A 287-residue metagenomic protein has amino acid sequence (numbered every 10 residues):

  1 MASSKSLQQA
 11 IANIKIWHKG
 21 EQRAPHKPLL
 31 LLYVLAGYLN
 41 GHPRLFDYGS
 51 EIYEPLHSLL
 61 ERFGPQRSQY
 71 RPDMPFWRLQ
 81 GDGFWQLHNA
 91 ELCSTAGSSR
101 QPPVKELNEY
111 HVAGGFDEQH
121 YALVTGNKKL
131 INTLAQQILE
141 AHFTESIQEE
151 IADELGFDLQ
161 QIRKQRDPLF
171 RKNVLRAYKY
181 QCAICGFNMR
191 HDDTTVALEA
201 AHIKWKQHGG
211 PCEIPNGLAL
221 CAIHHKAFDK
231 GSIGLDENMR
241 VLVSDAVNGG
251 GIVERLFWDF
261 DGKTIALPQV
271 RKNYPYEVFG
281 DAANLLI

Functional and structural regions predicted by a protein language model:
M1-Q165, N238-S244, G250-I252, W258-D261 (+2 more regions): Mixed-charge, low-complexity interaction segments
A2-K5, R67, L134, Q161 (+4 more regions): Residue-level signal for the start and early helices of compact helical domains
I16, V34, C182, H202-I203: Generic, low-specificity signal for short hydrophobic/alpha-helical stretches with a mild N-terminal bias, encompassing
P25-Y33, E51, Q165, L169 (+5 more regions): Short, well-structured alpha-helical interface segments that form or flank functional binding sites
L39, E61, F143, L175 (+5 more regions): Hydrophobic/aromatic-lined pockets within catalytic cores
L134-F187, K204-P215, N284: Short, charged surface segments at domain edges that flank catalytic/cofactor-binding sites
R190, A197-I287: A detector for short metal-coordination/catalytic motifs
